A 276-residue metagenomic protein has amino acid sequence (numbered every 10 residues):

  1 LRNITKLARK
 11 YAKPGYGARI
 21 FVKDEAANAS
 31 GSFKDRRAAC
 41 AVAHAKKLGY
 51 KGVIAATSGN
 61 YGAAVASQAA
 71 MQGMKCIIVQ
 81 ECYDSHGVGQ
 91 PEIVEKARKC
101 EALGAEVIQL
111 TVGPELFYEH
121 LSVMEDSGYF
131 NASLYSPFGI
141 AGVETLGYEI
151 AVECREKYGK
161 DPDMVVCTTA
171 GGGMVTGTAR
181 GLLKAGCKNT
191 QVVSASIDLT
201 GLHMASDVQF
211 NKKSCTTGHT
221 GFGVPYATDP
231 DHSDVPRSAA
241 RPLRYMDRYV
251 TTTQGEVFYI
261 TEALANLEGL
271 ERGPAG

Functional and structural regions predicted by a protein language model:
L1-K51: Positively charged, low-complexity intrinsically disordered leader regions
Y16-N28, K47-K51, S127-Y135, K157-M164 (+2 more regions): Glycine/charged-rich beta-loop-alpha catalytic/anionic-binding loops adjacent to active sites
D24-F33, G52-Y61, Y135-I140, V166-G171 (+2 more regions): Active-site nucleophile and cofactor-binding loops and adjacent substrate-binding regions of central metabolic enzymes
A45-Q68, Q72-E81, D161-G177, P274: A short, small-residue-rich loop immediately preceding and capping a beta-strand
A63-V112, Y118-S122, L202-K212, P236-R237: Active-site-proximal loop->helix
C76, V107, F130-N131, V192 (+1 more regions): Hydrophobic beta-strand scaffold residues
E115-D126, K184-E271: Active-site/ligand-binding loops adjacent to catalytic centers
Y118-L183, G255-L264: Active-site/ligand-binding-proximal alpha/beta "capping" segment
